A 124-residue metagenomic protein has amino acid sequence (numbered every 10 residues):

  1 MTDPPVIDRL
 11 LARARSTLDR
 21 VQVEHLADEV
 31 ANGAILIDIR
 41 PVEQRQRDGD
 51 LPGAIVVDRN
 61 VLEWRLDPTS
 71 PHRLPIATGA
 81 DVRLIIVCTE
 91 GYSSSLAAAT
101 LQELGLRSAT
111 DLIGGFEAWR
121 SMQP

Functional and structural regions predicted by a protein language model:
M1-I35, V42-R83, Y92-P124: Rhodanese-like catalytic fold shared by cysteine-dependent sulfurtransferases and DSP/PTP-type phosphatases
